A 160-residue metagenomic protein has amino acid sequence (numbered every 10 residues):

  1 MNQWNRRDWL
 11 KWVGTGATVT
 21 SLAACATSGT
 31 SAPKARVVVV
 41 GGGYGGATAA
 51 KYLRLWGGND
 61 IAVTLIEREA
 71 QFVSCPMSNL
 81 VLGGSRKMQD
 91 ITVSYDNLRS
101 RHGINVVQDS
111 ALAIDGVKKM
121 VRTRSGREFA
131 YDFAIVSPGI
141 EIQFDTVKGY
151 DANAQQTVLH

Functional and structural regions predicted by a protein language model:
M1-T20: N-terminal secretory signal peptides and thylakoid transit peptides that target proteins across membranes
W12, S137-P138: Short, well-ordered coil/turn residues at beta-beta hairpins and beta-strand->alpha-helix junctions within
G29-N105, N153: Beta1-alpha1 glycine-rich phosphate/pyrophosphate-binding loop at the start of Rossmann-like nucleotide-binding domains
D109-V117: A conserved short coil-to-beta-strand element within the FAD-binding core of flavoproteins
T123, V136-S137: Redox-cofactor binding/interface segments in oxidoreductases and associated redox assembly factors
S125-F133: Core beta-strand elements of the Rossmann-like FAD/NAD(P) dinucleotide-binding domain in flavoenzyme oxidoreductases
P138-H160: Glycine-rich dinucleotide-binding loop and its adjacent helix/turn
